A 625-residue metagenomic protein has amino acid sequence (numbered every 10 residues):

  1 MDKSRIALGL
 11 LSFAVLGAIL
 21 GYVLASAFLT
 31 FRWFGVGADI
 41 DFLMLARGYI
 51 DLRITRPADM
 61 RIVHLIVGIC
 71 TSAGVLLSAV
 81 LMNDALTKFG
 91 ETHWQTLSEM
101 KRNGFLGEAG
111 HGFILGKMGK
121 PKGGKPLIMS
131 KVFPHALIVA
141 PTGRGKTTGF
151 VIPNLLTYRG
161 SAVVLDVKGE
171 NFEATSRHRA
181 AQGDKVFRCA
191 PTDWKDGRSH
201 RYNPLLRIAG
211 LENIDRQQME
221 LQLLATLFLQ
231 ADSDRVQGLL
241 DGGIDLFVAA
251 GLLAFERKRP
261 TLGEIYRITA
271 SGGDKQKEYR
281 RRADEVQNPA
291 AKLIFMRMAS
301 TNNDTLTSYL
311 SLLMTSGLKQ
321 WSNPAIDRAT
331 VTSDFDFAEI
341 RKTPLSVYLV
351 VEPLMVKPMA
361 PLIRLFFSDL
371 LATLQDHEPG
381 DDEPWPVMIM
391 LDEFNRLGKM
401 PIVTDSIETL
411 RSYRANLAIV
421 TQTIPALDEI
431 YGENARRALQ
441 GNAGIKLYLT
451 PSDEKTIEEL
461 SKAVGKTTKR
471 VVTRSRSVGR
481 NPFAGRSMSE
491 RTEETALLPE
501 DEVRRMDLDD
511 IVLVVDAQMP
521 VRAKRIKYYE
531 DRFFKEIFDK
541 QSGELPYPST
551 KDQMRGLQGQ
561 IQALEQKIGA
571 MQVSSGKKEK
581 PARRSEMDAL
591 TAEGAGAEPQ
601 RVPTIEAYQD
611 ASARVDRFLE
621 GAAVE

Functional and structural regions predicted by a protein language model:
M1-R144, T148-V151, P204, K466 (+2 more regions): Basic- and hydrophobic-enriched, low-structure N-terminal and domain-boundary segments that flank ATP-binding catalytic
L20-S26, T30, L127, V132-A415 (+4 more regions): P-loop NTPase motor domains
K117-G123, T330-V331, E429-I430: Short gly/ser/thr-rich secondary-structure transition/capping motifs
M118-G119, R525-Y529: Short beta-strand-to-coil "C-cap" segments at the C-terminal boundary of structured domains/repeats, marking
H178-A181, N203-L206, E433-R436, K462-T467 (+1 more regions): Short secondary-structure boundary/capping segments
P353, E393, T421, T450-D453 (+1 more regions): Short loop or secondary-structure boundary microenvironments that flank and position key functional residues
I407-T409, Y413-V512: Conserved ATP-driven motor cores of ASCE-family P-loop NTPases powering translocation/secretion/packaging/pilus
E493-A496, Y529, K535-F538: Extended alpha-helical interface modules used as scaffolds for assembling large macromolecular complexes
